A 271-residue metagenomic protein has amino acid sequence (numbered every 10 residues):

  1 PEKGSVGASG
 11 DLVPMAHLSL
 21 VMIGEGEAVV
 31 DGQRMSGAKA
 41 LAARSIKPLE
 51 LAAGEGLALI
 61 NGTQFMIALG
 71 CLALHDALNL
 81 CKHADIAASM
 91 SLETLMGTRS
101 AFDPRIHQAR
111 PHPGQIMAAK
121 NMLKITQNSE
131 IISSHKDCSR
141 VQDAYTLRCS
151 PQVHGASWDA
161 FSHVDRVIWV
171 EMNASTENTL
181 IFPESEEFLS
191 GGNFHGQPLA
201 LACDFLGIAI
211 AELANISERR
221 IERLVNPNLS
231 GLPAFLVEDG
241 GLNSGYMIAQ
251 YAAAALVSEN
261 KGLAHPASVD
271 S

Functional and structural regions predicted by a protein language model:
P1-V6, P48, F188-Q197, L236-N243: A short glycine/serine-rich beta->alpha loop
E2-M22, A58-I67, L72, D76-S89 (+2 more regions): Conserved phosphate/anionic-ligand binding catalytic regions in large, soluble enzymes, centered on
A8-I23, Q142-R166, G241-A254: Long, acidic, intrinsically disordered low-complexity segments
P14-L123, Q127, L263-S271: Mobile "lid/hinge" segments at catalytic clefts and subdomain interfaces of large enzymes
A42-L51, P183-S190, S230-E238: Glycine/charged-rich beta-loop-alpha catalytic/anionic-binding loops adjacent to active sites
G56-G62, E177-S185, L224-N228: Active-site-adjacent bridging/hinge elements
L92-N215, G231: Accessory "access/gating" subregions that flank catalytic or transport cores
Q197-S271: C-terminal catalytic subdomain
